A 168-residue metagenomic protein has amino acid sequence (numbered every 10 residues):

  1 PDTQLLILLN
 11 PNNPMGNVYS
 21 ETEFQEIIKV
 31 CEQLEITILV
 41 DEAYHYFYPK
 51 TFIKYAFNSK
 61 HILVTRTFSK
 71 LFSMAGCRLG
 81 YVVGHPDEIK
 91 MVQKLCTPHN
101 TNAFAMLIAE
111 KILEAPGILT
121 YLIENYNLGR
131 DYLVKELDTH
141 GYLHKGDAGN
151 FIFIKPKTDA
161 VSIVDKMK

Functional and structural regions predicted by a protein language model:
D2, P14-L71: Active-site pre-lysine segment of PLP-dependent enzymes
L5-N12, L39-V40, K145-A148: Short beta-strands and strand-loop turn motifs
P11-P14, A115: A short, flexible beta-alpha/helix-coil linker loop
E26, V30, K54-N58, K111 (+3 more regions): Alpha-helical structural signal in soluble globular domains
H61-D138, Y142-K145: PLP-dependent aminotransferase class I/II
N127, T139-M167: Conserved PLP-binding catalytic core of the aspartate aminotransferase-like
